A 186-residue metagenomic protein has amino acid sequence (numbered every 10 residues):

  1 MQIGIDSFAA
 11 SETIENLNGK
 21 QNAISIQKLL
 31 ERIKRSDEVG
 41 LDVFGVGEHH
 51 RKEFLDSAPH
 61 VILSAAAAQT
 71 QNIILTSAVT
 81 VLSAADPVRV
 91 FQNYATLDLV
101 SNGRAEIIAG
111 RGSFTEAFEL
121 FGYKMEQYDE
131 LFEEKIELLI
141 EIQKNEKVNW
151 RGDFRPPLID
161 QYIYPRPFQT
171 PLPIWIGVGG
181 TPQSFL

Functional and structural regions predicted by a protein language model:
M1-L186: Active-site-adjacent structural elements that line small-molecule/cofactor binding pockets in enzymes
